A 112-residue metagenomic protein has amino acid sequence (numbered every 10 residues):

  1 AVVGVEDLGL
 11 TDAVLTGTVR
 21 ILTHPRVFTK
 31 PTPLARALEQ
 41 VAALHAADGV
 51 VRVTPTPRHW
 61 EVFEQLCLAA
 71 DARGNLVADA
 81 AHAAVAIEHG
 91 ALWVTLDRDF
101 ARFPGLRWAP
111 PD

Functional and structural regions predicted by a protein language model:
A1-G9, A13-N75, L106-R107: PIN-domain endoribonuclease scaffold, especially VapC-family toxins
V14, R58-H59, A81-H82, D99-F100: Alpha-helix capping/helix-boundary segments
V41, H82-A83: Short amphipathic alpha-helical segments and helix-helix/interface helices
L76-A80: Conserved glycosyltransferase catalytic-site signature
A83-D112: Acidic, PIN/NYN-like endoribonuclease modules and their adjacent C-terminal/linker elements
